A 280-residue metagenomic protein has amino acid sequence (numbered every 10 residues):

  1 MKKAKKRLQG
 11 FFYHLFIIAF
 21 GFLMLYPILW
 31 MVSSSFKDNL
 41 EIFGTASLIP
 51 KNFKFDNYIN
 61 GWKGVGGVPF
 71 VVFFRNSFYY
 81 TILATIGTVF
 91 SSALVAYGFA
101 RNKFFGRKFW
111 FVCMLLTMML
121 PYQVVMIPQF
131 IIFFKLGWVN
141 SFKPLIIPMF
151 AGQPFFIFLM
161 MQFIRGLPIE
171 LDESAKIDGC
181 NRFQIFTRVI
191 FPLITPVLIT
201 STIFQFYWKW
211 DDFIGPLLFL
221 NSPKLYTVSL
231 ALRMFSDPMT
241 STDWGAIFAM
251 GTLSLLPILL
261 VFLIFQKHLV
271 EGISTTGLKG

Functional and structural regions predicted by a protein language model:
K2-G280: A structural signal for multi-pass alpha-helical bundles of membrane permease subunits that mediate small-molecule
